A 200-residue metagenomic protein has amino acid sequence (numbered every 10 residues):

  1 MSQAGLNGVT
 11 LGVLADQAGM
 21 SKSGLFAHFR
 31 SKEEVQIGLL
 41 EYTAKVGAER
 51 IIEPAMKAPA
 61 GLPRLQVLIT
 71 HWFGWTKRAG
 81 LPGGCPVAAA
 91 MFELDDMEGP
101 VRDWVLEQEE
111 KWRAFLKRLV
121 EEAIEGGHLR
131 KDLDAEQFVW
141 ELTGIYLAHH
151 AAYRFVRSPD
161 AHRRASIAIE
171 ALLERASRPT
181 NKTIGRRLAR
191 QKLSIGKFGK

Functional and structural regions predicted by a protein language model:
M1-M20, K200: Short, amphipathic alpha-helix enriched in basic
Q3, D16-Q17, E34-K57, P63-R78 (+3 more regions): Alpha-helical structural segments
Q3-N7, A58, G83, G126: Short coil/turn segments at alpha/beta junctions that flank glycine-rich nucleotide-binding fingerprints
A18-F29: Short hydrophobic/aromatic patch on the recognition helix
R64, A79-R102: Amphipathic alpha-helical segments used for helix-helix packing
V67-G74, E110-G126, E136, E141 (+2 more regions): C-terminal peripheral helix-coil segments that are non-catalytic and often amphipathic
